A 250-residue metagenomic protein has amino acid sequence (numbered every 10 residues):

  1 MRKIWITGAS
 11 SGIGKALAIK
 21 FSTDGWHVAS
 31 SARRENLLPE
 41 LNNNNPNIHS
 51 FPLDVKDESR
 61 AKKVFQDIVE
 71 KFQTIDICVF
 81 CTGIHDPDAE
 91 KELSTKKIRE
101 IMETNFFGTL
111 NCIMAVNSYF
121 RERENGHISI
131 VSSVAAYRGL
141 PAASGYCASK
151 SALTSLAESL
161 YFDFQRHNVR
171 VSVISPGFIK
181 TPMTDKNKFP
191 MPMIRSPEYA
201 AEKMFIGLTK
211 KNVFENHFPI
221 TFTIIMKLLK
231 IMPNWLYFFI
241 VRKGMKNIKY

Functional and structural regions predicted by a protein language model:
S10-S11: Conserved glycine-rich cofactor-binding loop
D24-E40: Conserved glycine-rich Rossmann-like NAD(P)H-binding loop of the short-chain dehydrogenase/reductase
C81-D86: Conserved NAD(P)H cofactor-binding loop of Rossmann-fold oxidoreductase domains
A89-M102: Substrate-binding pocket helix/loop in short-chain dehydrogenase/reductase
I113, S149: Active-site helix of classical SDR
S133: Residue(s) in the substrate-gating loop at a strand-loop-helix junction that position the organic substrate next
V173, F189-I224: C-terminal helical subdomain
